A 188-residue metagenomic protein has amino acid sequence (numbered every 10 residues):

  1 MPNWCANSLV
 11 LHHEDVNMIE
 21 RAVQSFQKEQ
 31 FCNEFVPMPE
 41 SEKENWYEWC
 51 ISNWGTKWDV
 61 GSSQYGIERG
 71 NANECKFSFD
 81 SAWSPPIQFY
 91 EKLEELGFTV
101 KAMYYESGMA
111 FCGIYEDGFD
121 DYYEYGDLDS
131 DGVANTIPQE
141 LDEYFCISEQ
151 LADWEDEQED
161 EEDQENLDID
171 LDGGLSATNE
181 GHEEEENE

Functional and structural regions predicted by a protein language model:
M1-E188: Long, contiguous binding/interaction regions
